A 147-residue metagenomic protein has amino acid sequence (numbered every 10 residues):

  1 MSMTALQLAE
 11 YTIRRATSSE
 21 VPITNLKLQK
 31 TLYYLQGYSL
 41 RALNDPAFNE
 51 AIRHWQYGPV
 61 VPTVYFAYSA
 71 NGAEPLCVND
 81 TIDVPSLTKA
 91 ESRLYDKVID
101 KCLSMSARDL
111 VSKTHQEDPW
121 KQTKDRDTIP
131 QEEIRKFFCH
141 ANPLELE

Functional and structural regions predicted by a protein language model:
M1-E147: Domain-edge interaction signal
